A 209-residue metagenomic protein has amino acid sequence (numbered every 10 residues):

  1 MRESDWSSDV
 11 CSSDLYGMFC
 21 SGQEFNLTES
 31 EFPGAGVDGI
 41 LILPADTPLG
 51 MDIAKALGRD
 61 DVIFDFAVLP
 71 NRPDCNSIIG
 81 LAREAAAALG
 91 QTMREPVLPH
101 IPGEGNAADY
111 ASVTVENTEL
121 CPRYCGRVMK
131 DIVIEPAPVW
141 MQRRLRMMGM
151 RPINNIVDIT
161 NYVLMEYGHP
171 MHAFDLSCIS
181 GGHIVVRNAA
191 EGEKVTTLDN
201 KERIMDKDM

Functional and structural regions predicted by a protein language model:
R2-M209: RNA/tRNA-interacting regions in translation and RNA-turnover enzymes
